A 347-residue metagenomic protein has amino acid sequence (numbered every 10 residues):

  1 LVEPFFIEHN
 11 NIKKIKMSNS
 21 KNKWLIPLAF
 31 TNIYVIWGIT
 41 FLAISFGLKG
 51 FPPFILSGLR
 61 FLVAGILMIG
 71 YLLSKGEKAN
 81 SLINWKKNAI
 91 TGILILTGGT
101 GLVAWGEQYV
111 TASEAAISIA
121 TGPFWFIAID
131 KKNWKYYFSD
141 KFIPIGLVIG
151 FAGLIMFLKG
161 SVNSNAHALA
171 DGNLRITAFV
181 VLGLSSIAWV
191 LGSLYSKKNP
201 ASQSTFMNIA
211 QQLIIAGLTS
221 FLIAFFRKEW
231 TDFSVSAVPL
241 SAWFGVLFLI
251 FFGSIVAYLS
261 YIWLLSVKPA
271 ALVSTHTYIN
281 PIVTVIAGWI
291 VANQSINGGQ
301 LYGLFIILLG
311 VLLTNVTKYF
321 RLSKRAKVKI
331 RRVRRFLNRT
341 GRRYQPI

Functional and structural regions predicted by a protein language model:
F6-I7, I12-I55, W105, H167-K198 (+3 more regions): Glycine-/small-residue-enriched transmembrane alpha-helix faces in small-molecule transporters and effluxers
L25-A29, I55-G70, I90, F142-M156 (+4 more regions): Hydrophobic alpha-helical transmembrane segments of multi-pass integral membrane proteins, especially transporters
I36, T40-F41, G70-I119, M156 (+1 more regions): Specific transmembrane alpha-helical segments of multi-pass solute transporters/efflux pumps, especially DMT/EamA
L42-G50, Q108, L158-L174, F225-S241 (+1 more regions): Membrane-interface helix termini and inter-helical loops of multi-pass transporters
G47, L56, R60, G106 (+8 more regions): Hydrophobic/aromatic residues within transmembrane alpha-helices of multi-pass small-molecule transporters
I55-I66, I95, V103-F142, L154 (+1 more regions): Specific alpha-helical transmembrane segments that line the substrate/conduction pathway and gating interfaces
L59, L96, T100, A115-T121 (+2 more regions): Helix-helix packing/entry segments at the starts of transmembrane helices
M68, T121, S139-V162, Y278 (+2 more regions): Hydrophobic transmembrane alpha-helices of multi-pass small-molecule transport proteins
